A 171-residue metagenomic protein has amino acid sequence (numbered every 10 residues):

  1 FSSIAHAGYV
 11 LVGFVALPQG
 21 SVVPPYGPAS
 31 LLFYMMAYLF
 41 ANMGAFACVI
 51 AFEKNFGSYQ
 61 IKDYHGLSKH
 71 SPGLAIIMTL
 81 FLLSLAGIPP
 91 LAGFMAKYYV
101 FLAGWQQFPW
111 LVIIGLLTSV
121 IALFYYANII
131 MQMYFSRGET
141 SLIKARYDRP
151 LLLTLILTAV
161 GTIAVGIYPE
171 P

Functional and structural regions predicted by a protein language model:
F1-P171: Alpha-helical transmembrane segments of multi-pass membrane proteins predominantly involved in bioenergetics
